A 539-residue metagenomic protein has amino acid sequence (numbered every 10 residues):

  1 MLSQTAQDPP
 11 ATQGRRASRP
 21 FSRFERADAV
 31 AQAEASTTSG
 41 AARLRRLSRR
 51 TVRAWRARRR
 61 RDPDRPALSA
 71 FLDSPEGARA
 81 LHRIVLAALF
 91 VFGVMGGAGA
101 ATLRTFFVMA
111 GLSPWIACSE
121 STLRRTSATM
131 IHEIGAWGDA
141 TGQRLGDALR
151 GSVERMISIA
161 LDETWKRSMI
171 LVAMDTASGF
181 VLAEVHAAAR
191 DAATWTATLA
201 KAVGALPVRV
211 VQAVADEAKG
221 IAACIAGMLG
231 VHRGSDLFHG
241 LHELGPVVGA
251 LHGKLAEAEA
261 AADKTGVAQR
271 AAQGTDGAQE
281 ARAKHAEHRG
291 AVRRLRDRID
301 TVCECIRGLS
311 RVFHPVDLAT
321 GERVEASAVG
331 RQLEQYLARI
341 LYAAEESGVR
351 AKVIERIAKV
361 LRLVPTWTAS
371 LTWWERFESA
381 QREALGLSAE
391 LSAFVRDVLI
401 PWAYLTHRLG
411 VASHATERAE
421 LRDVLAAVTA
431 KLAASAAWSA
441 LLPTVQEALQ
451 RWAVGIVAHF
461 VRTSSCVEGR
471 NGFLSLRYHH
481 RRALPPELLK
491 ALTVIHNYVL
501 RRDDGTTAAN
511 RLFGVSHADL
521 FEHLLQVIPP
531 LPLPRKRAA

Functional and structural regions predicted by a protein language model:
Q13-D28, R50-G93, S121, E154: Basic, short loop/linker segments at the boundary and entry of helix-turn-helix/winged-helix-like folds
A35-T37, A98: Residue-level signal for the short linker/turn that defines the boundary of a DNA-recognition helix
S39-R46, L103-F106: Short alpha-helical "recognition helix" segments of helix-turn-helix
P75-H239, L244-I340: RNase H-like nuclease fold core
M228-G266, R418-S465: Helix-centered, glycine/charged polyanion-binding patches within enzymatic domains that contact phosphate-containing
K254-A268, E280, I456, C466-L484 (+1 more regions): Active-site proximal helix-loop segment of RNase H-like, two-metal nucleases, encompassing DDE(D)
A261-A440, Q450, L512-H523: Mixed-charge, low-complexity segments
I400-V411, A419, A433-S464, F473 (+4 more regions): C-terminal domain-tail junction helix/linker
